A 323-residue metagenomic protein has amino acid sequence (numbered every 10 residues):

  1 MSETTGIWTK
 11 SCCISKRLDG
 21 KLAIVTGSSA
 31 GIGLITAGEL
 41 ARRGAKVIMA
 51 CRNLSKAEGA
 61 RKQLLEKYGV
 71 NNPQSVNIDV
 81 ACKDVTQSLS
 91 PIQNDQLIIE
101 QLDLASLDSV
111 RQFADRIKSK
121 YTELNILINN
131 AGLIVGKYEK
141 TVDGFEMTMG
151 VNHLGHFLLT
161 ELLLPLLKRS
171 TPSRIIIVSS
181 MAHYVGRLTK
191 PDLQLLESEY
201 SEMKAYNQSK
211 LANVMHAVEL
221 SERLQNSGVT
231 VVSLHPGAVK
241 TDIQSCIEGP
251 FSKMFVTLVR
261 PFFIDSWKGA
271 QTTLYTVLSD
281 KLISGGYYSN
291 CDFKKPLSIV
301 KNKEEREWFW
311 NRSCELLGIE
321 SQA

Functional and structural regions predicted by a protein language model:
S2-I247, L316-A323: Rossmann-fold NAD(P)H-dependent dehydrogenase/reductase core
M49, L102, P261, S298-K301: Pocket-edge positions in alpha/beta enzyme catalytic cores
S55, D108, D143, W267 (+2 more regions): Generic alpha-helical secondary structure signal
V110, S209, S233, V256-P296 (+1 more regions): C-terminal helical subdomain
D192-Y200, G249-T257, C291-K294: Short glycine/proline- and charge-enriched loop/turn segments that cap or connect secondary-structure elements
V300-A323: C-terminal amphipathic/interface module of NAD(P)-dependent oxidoreductases and related NAD-binding regulators
